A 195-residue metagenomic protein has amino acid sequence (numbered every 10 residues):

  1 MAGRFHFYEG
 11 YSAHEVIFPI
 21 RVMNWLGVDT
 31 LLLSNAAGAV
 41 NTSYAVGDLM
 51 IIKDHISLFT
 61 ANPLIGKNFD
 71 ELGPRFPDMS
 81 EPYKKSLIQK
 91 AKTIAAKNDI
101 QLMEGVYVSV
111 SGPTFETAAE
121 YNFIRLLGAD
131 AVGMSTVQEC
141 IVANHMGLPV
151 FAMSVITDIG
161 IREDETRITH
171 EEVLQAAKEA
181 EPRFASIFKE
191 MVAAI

Functional and structural regions predicted by a protein language model:
M1-M79: Metabolite-binding pocket within alpha/beta catalytic cores that recognizes anionic/polar moieties
A2, L31-N35, I51, L102-V108 (+2 more regions): General beta-strand structural signal in soluble alpha/beta enzymes
N24-G27, R125, N144: Non-catalytic positions within long, well-ordered alpha-helices that form the structural scaffold/packing of enzyme
L72-Y83, S109, Y121, A177-K189: Polyanion-binding loop/helix "lid" in catalytic or ligand-binding cores
S80-R125: Active-site rim beta-loop-alpha module in soluble metabolic enzymes
M134-E172: Zn-dependent metallopeptidase/amidohydrolase metal-coordination segment
I161-I195: His/Asp/Glu-rich mid-to-C-terminal helical/loop segments that flank catalytic regions of hydrolases
